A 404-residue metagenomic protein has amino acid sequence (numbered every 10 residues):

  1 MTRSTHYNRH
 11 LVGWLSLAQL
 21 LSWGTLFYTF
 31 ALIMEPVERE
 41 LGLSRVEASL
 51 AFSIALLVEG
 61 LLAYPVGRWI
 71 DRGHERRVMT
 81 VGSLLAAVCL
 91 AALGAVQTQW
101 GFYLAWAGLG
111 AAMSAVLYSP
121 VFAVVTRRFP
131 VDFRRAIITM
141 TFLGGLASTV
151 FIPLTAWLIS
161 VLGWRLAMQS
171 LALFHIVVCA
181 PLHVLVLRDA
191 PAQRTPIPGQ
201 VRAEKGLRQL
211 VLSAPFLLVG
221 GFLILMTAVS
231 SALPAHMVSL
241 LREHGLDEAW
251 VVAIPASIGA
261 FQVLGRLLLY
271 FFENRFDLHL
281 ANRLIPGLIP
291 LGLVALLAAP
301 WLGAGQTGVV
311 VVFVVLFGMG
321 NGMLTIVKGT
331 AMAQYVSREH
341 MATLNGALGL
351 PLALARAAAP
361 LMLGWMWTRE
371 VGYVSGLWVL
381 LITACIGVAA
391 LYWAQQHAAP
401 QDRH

Functional and structural regions predicted by a protein language model:
L20, C89, W100-V116, T141 (+2 more regions): Hydrophobic core of transmembrane alpha-helices in multi-pass small-molecule transporters, especially MFS/SLC-type
F30-M34, S213-L264, L269-Y270: Extracytoplasmic gate region of multi-pass secondary transporters
V37, A115-F129, M323-V336: Intracellular juxtamembrane helix-capping segments at the cytosolic ends of symmetry-related transmembrane helices
V37-E38, W69-I70, L154-L162, L241-R242 (+2 more regions): Interfacial helix-cap and linker-helix signal at transmembrane-aqueous boundaries of multi-pass secondary transporters
L61-Q99: Conserved MFS/SLC helix-loop-helix module at the cytosolic interface between two early adjacent transmembrane helices
L62-H74, G265-L278, W367-T368: Helix-to-loop junctions at the C-terminal end of transmembrane segments in multipass secondary transporters
M140-A190: Helix-loop-helix hairpin linking two adjacent transmembrane segments in secondary transporters
I258, Q262, D277-A331: C-terminal transmembrane helical hairpin of 12-TM major facilitator-type secondary transporters
